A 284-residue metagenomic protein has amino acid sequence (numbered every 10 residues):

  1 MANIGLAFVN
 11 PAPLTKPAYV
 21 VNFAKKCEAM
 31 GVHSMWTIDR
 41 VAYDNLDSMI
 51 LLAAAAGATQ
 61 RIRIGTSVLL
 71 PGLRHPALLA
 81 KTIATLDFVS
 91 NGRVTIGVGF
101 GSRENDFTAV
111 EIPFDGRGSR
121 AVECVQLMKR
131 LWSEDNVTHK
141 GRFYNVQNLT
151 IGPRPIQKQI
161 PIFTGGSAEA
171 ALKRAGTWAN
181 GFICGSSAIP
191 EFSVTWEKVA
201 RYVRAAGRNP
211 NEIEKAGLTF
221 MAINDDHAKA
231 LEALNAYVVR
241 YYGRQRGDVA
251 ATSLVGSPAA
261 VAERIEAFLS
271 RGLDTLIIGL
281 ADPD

Functional and structural regions predicted by a protein language model:
M1-D284: Active-site-adjacent structural elements that line small-molecule/cofactor binding pockets in enzymes
